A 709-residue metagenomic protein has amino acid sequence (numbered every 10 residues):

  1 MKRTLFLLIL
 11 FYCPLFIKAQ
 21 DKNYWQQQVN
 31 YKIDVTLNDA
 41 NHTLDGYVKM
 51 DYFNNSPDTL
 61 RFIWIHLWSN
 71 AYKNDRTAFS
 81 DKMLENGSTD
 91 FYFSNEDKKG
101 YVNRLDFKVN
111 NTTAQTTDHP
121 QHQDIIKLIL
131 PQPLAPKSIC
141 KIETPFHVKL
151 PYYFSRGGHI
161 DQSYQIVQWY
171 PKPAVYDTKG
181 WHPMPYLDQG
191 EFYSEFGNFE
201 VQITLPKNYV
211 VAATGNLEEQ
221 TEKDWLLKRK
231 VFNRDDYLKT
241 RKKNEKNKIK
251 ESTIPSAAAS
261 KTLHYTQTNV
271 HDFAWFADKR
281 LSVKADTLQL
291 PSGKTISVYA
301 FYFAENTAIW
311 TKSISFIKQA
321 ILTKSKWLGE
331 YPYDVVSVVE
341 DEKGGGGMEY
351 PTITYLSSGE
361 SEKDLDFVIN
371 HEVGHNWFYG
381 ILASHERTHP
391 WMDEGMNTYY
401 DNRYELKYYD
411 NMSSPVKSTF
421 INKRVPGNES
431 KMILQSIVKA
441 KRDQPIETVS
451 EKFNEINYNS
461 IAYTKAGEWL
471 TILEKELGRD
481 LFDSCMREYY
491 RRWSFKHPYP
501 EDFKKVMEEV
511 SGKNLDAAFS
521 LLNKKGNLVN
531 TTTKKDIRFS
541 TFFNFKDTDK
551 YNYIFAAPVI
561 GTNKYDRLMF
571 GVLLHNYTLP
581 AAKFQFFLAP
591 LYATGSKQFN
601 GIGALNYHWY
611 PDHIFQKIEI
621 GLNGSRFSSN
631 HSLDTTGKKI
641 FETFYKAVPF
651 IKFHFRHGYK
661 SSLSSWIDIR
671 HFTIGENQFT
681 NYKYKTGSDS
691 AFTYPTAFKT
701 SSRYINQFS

Functional and structural regions predicted by a protein language model:
M1-N23: Bacterial Sec-dependent N-terminal signal peptides
Q28-V29, L67, Y265, K294-R538: Hydrophobic alpha-helical and helix-loop surface patches within well-folded domains that function as non-catalytic
F53, S88-Q162, K248-A258: A surface-exposed beta-strand-loop module
W64-T113, T204-Y209: Solvent-exposed beta-hairpin/edge-strand motifs
D75-T89, H147-F199, E219-Q220, L288: Glycine/proline-rich low-complexity spacer/linker segments in large multi-domain proteins
P173-D177, W181, G190-N370, Y399 (+1 more regions): Hydrophobic helix-coil surface modules that form long, contiguous segments used for peptide/substrate interaction
A517-I614, K652-H654, S661-S662, D689-F708: Outer-membrane beta-barrel initiation region
G561, Y565, I618-S709: Transmembrane beta-strand segments of outer-membrane beta-barrel domains in Gram-negative and organellar OMPs
